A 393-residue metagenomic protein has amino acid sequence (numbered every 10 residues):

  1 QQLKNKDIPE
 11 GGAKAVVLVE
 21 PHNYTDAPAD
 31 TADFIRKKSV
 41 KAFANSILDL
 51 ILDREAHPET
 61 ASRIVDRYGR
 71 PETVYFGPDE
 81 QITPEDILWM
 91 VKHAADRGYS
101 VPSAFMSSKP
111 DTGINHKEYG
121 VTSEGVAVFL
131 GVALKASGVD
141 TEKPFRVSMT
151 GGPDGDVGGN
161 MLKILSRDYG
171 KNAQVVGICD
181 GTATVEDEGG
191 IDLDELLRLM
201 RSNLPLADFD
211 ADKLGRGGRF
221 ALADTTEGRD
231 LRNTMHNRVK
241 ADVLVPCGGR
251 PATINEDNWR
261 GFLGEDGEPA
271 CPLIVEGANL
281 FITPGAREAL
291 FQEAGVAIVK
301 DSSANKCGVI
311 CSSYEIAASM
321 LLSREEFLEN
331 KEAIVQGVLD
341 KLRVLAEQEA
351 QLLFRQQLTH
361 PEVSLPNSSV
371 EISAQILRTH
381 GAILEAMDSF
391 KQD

Functional and structural regions predicted by a protein language model:
Q1-K143: Glycine/serine-rich phosphate-binding loop and adjoining beta1-alpha1 elements at the start of nucleotide-handling
K4, I8, D30-I35, G113-V121 (+5 more regions): Alpha-helix capping and helix-loop boundary segments enriched in small/acidic/polar residues
P28-T31, E85-K92, G158-K163, D187-L193 (+3 more regions): Short acidic, glycine/serine/threonine-rich loops at helix termini
F34, K38, A42, Q81-E85 (+13 more regions): Conserved active-site and cofactor/substrate-binding residues in soluble primary-metabolism enzymes
S108-D230: Glycine-rich phosphate/diphosphate-binding loop of Rossmann-like nucleotide-binding domains
L206-E293: Rossmann-like adenosine-cofactor binding region
C247, R260-D393: Adenosine-phosphate binding glycine-rich loop
